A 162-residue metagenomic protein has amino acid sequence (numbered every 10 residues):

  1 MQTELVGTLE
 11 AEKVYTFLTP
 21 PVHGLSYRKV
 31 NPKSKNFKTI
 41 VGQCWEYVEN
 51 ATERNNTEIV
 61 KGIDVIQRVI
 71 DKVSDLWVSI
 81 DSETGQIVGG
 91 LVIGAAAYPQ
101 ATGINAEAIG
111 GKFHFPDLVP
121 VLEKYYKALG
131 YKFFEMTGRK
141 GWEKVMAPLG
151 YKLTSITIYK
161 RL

Functional and structural regions predicted by a protein language model:
Q2-T8, M136-L162: Active-site/acyl-donor-binding loops of N-acyltransferases
Q2-V60: Short amphipathic alpha-helix that is part of the acyltransferase structural core
G24, G103, S155: A residue-level signal for beta-strand positions that form part of recognition/binding surfaces within mature
S34-F37, H114, Y159: A short acidic, often aromatic-flanked loop/helix-cap motif at beta-alpha or helix-coil junctions that lines enzyme
C44, V48, I70, L122-G130: Hydrophobic, Leu/Ile/Phe/Ala-enriched alpha-helical segments that form helix-helix packing faces
N55-L76: Active-site rim helix/loop that mediates acceptor-substrate recognition in acyltransferases
I70-F113: Conserved donor-binding loop and adjoining core beta-sheet/short helix segment in diverse acyl/aminoacyl transferases
P99-L149: Acyl-donor binding region in acyl/amide transferases
